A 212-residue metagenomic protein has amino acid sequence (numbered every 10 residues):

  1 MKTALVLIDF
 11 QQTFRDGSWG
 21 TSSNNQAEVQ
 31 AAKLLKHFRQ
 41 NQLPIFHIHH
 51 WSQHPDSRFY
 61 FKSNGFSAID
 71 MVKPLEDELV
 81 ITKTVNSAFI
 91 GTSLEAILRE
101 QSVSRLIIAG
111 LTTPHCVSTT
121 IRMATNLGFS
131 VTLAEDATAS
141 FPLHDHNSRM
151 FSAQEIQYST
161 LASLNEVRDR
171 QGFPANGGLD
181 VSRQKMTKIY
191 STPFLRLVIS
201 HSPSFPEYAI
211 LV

Functional and structural regions predicted by a protein language model:
M1-F10: Short coil-to-beta-strand
A4, A32-K33, R58-V212: Active-site-adjacent betaalpha module
L5, Q40, I45-H47, E78-V80: Conserved beta-strand scaffold positions in the cores of enzyme catalytic domains, especially in NTP/NDP-utilizing
F10, H49-H50, E135: A cross-domain feature marking catalytic cores of carbohydrate-active enzymes and several ubiquitous metabolic/repair
T13-G17: Short acidic, Gly/Ser-rich segments with clustered Asp/Glu that frequently serve as metal-coordination loops in enzyme
W19-F38, Q42-F46: A short alpha/beta connector and helix-capping loop motif
W19-N25, D56-F59, S148-R149: Short glycine-enriched, charge-decorated loop/helix-capping segments at active-site entrances that position
P44-I45, S52-Q53, S57: Early exported N-terminus immediately downstream of N-terminal targeting peptides
